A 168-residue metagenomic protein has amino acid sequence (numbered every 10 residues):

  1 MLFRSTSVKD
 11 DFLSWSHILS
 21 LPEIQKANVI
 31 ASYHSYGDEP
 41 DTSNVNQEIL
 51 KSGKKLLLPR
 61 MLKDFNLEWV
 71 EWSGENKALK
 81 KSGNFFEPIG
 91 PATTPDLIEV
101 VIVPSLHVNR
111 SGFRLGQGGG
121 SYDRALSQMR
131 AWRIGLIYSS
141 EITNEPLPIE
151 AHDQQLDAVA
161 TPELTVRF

Functional and structural regions predicted by a protein language model:
M1-D96: N-terminal active-site beta-alpha-beta segment that forms phosphate/nucleotide-binding and substrate-recognition loops
D11, W15, G119-D123, D153: Hydrophobic, well-ordered secondary-structure segments
S32, L56, I102, G118 (+1 more regions): Residue-level signal for inorganic ion chemistry
S35-D38, L106-R110: Short glycine-rich anion-binding loops that position phosphate/pyrophosphate groups of nucleotides and phosphorylated
Q47, L115-S121: Charged helix-capping and loop-helix junction motifs
P91, R114-L115: Short capping loops/turns at secondary-structure boundaries
D96-V101, N109-F113, D123-F168: Surface-exposed, charge/polar-rich loops and edge strands
